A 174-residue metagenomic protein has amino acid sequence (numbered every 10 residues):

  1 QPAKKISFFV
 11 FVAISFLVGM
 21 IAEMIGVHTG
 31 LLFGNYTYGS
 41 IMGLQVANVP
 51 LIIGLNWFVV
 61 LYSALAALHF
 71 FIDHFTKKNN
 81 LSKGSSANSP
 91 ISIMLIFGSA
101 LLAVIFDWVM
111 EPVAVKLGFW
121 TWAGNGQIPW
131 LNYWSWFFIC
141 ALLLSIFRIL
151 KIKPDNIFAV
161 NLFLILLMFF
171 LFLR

Functional and structural regions predicted by a protein language model:
Q1-R174: Aromatic-rich, lipid-facing transmembrane alpha helices and their immediate juxtamembrane interface loops in integral
